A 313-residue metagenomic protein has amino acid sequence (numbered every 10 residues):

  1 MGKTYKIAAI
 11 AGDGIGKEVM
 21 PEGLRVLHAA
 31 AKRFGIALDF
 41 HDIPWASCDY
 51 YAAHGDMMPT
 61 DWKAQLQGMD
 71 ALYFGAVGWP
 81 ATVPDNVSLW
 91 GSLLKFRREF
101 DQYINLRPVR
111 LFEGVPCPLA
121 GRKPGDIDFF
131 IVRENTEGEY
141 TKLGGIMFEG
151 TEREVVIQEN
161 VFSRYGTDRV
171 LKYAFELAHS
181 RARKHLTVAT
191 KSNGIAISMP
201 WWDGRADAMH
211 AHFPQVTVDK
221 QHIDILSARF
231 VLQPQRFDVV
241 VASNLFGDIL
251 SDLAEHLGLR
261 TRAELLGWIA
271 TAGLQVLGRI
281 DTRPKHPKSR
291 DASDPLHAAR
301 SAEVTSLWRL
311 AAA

Functional and structural regions predicted by a protein language model:
G2-K6, Q67-A71, D101-Q102, P124-F129 (+6 more regions): Short coil/turn connectors at secondary-structure junctions
A8-R25, A30-A31, T151-D224: Glycine-rich phosphate/diphosphate-binding loop of Rossmann-like nucleotide-binding domains
D13-G16, D70, V132, A174 (+1 more regions): Buried hydrophobic positions in well-ordered alpha/beta secondary-structure cores of metabolic enzymes
G35-T60, A228-F230: N-terminal beta-loop-helix "entrance" segment that forms/cooperates in small-molecule cofactor or anionic ligand
A46-Y50, S198-I249, V276-R279: Active-site rim loops that border cofactor/substrate pockets in soluble metabolic enzymes
Y50-I157, L245-G247: N-terminal glycine-rich phosphate/adenylate-binding segment common to multiple enzyme folds
Y51, V231-A313: Glycine-rich phosphate/nucleotide-binding loop
L94-L111, H212-Q221, A263-Q275: Short, acidic/small-residue loops that bind anionic groups at enzyme active sites
